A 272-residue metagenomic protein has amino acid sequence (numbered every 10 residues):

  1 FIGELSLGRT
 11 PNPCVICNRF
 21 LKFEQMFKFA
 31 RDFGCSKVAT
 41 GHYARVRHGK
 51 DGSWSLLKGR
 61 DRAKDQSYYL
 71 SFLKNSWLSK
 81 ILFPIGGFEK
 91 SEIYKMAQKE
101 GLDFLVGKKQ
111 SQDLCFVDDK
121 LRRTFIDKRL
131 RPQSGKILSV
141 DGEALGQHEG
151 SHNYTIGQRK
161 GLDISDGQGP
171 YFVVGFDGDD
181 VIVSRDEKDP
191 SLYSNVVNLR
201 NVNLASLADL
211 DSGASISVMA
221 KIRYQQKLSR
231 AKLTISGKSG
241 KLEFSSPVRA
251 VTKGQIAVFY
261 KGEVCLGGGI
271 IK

Functional and structural regions predicted by a protein language model:
F1-C265, I270-K272: Nucleotide-activated chemistry modules centered on ATP-dependent adenylation/adenylyltransferase
